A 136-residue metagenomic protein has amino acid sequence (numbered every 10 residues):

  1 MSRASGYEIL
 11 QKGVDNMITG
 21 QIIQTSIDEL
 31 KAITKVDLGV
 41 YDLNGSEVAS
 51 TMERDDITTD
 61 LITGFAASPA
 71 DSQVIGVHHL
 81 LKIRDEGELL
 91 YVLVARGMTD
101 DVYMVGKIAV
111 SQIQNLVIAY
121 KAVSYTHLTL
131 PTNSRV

Functional and structural regions predicted by a protein language model:
G6-V77: Structured interaction and signal-relay segments at domain junctions
I22, M104, Q114-Y125: Signal-transducing alpha-helical linker
K31-T34, I113, V117: Structural signal for hydrophobic packing residues in well-ordered secondary-structure cores of soluble enzyme domains
D60, G87, A122-Y125: Extended interaction regions within the primary functional domain
A70-Q112: Sensory/regulatory domains in signal-transduction proteins
T126-T132: Conserved small/polar residues in nucleotide/adenosyl-binding loops
